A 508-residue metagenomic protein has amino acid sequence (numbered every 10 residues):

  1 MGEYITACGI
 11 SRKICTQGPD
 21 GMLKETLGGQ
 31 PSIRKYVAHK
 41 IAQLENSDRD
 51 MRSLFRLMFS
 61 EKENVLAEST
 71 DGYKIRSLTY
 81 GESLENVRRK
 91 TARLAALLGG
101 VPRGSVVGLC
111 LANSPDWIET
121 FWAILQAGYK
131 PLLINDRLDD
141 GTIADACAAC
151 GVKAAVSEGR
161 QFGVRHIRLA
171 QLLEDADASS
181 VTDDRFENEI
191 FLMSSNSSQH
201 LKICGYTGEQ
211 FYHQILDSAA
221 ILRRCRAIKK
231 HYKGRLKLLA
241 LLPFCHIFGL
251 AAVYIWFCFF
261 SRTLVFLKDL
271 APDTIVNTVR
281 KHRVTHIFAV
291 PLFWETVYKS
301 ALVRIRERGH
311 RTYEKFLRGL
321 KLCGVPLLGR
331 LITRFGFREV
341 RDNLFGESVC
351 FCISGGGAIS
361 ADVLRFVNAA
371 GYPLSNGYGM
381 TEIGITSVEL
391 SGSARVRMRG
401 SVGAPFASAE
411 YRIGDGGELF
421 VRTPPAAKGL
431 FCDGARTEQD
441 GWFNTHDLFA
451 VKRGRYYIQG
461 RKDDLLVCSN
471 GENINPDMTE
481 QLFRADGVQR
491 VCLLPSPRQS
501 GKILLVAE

Functional and structural regions predicted by a protein language model:
M1-G99, R103, R160: N-lobe entry segment of adenylate-forming
A42-R49, A144, I167-E189: Flexible, low-complexity linker/hinge segments
E63-V65, D175-M193, Q199-H200, R226-K237: Conserved pre-ATP/AMP-binding loop-to-beta segment of ANL
R76, R93-L138, L241: Conserved AMP-binding/adenylate-forming
R76-G81, E189-L216: Conserved AMP-binding A3 loop
I215-K237, F244-E339: Conserved AMP-binding/adenylation subdomain of ANL enzymes
T285-F288, Y298-V396: Gly/Ser/Thr-rich phosphate-binding loop
I413, G417, T423, H446-E508: AMP-binding/adenylate-forming catalytic core of the ANL superfamily
